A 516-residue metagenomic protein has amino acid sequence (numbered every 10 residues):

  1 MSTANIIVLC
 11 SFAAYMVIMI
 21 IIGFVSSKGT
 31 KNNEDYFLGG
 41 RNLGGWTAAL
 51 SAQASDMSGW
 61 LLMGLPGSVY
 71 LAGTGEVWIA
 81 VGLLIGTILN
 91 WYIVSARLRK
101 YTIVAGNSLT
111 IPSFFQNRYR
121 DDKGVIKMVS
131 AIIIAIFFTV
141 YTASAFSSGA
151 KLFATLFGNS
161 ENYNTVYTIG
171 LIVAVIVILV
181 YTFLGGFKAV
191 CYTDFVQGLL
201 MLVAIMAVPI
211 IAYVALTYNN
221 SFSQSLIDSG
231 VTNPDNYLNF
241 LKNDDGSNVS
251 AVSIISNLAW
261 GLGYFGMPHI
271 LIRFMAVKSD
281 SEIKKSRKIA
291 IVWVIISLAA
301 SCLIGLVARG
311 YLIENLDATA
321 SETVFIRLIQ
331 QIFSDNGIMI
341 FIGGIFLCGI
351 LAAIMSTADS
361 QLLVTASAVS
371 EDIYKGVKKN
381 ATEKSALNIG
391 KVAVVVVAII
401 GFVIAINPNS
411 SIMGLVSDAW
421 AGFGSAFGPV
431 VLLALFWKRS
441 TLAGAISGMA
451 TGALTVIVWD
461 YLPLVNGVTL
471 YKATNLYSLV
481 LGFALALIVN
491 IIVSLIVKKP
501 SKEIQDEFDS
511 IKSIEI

Functional and structural regions predicted by a protein language model:
M1-G23, W437, L442-I516: A generic transmembrane alpha-helix motif of multi-pass inner-membrane proteins
M1-M63, G185: Membrane-interface "cap" regions at the ends of multi-pass membrane proteins
S2-N5, R41-L43, T47, G64-V81 (+6 more regions): Loop-to-helix junctions at membrane interfaces in multi-pass transport proteins
A4-M16, E76-L89, S250-A259, C348-G349 (+1 more regions): Alpha-helical transmembrane segments
M16, S55-D56, L83-T87, I134-A135 (+11 more regions): Residue-level recognition of pore/gate-forming positions within transmembrane alpha-helices of multi-pass
I20, L152, L156, I176-F183 (+6 more regions): Alpha-helical transmembrane segments of multipass membrane proteins
K31-F37, I103-N107, N220-S225, G414 (+1 more regions): Short, Lys/Arg-enriched, Gly/Pro-containing loop segments at transmembrane-helix junctions of multi-pass membrane
Y70-L184, I272-S417, I516: Helix-loop-helix junctions that connect adjacent transmembrane helices in secondary transporters/permeases, recognized
